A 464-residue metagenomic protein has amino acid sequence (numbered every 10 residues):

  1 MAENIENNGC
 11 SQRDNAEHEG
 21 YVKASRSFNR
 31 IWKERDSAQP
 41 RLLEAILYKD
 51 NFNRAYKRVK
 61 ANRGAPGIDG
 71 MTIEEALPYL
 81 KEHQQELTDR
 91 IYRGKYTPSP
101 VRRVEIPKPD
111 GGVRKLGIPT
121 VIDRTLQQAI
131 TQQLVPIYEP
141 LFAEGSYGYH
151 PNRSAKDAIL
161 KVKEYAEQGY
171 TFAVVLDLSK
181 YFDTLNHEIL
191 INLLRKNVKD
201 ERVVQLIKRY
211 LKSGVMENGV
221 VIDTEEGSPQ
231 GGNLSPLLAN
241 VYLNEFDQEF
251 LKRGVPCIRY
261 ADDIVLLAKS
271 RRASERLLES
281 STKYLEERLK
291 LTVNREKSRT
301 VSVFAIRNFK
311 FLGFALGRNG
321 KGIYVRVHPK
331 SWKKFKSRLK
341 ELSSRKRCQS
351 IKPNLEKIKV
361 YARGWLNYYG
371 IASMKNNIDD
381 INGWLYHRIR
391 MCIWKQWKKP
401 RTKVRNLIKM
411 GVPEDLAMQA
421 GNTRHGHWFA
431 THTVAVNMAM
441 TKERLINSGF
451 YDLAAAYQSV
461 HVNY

Functional and structural regions predicted by a protein language model:
M1-K81: Non-catalytic, polymerase-adjacent accessory regions of viral genome-replication enzymes
L47-F52, P100-R102, P109, Q349-Y369: Core structural elements
E75-P98: Amphipathic alpha-helical blocks
R90-E105, P109, L141-V303, N308: Conserved polymerase palm-domain catalytic core
K212, R288-K352, E356, Y361-R363: A conserved non-catalytic segment of reverse transcriptases and RNA-directed RNA polymerases corresponding to the late
D223-E226, Y324, K340-P353, W365-N377 (+2 more regions): Short, solvent-exposed helix-loop connector elements
K297-I306, I358-Y361, I378-Y386, R401-M410: A glycine-rich phosphate-binding loop feature that marks nucleotide/adenosyl-phosphate handling sites
R388, W397-Y464: Extended C-terminal regions of large enzymes
